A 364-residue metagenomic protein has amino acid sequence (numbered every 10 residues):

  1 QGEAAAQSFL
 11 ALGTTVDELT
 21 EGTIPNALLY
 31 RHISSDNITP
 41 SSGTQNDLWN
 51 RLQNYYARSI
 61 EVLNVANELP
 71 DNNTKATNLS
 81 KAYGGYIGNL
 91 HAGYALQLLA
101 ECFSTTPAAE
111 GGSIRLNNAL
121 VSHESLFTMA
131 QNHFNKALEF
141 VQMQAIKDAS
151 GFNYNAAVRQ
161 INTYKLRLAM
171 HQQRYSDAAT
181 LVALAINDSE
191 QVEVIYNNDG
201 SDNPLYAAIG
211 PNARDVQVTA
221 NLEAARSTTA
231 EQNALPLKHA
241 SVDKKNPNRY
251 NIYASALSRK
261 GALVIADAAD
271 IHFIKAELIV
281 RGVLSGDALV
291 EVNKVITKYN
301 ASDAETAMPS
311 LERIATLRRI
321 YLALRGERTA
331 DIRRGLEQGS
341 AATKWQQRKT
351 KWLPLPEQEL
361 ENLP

Functional and structural regions predicted by a protein language model:
Q1-Y94, L98, C102, T106-S125 (+7 more regions): Short acidic-aromatic linear motifs embedded in glycine-rich loops, typified by GG[WY][YF]DAGD(H) and related
Q131-A137, V141, R159-V194: Aromatic-residue-lined binding/catalytic grooves and analogous aromatic/hydrophobic interfacial grooves in multimeric
K260-R281, V290: Internal helical hairpin/lid segments
